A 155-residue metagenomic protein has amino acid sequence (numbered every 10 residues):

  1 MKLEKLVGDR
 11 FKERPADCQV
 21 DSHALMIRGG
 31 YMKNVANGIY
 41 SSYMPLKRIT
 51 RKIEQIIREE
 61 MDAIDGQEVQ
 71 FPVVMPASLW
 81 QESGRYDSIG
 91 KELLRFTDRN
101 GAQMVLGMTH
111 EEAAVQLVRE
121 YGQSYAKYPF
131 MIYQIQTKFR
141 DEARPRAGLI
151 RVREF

Functional and structural regions predicted by a protein language model:
M1-F155: TRNA-recognition modules of translation machinery and tRNA-sensing kinases, especially anticodon-binding
